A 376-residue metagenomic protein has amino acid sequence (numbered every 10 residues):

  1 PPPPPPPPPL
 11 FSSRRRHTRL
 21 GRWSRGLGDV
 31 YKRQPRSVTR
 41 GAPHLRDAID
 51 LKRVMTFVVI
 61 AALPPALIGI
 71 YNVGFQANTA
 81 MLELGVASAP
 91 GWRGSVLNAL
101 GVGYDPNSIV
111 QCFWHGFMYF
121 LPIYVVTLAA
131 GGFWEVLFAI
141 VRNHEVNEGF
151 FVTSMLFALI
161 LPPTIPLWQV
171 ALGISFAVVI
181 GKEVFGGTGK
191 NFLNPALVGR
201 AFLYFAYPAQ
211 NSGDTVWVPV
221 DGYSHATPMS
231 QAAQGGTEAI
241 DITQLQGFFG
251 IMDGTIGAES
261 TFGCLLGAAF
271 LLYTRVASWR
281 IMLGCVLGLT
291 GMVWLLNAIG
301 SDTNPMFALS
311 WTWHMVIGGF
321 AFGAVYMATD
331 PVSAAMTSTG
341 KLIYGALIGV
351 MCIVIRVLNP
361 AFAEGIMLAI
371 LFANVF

Functional and structural regions predicted by a protein language model:
P1-L27, Y31: Single conserved hydrophobic/aromatic residue that forms the stacking wall/gate of nucleotide- or nucleobase-binding
R14-R15, R25-F120, Y124: N-terminal signal-anchor module of multipass membrane proteins
P43-L45, G131-R142, V179-G189, L266-T274 (+1 more regions): C-terminal ends of transmembrane helices
A61-Y71, L128-E135, S175-V178, A201-A206 (+5 more regions): Hydrophobic core segments of alpha-helical transmembrane domains in multi-pass membrane transport and ion-translocation
G116-T127, I165-L172, M252-E259, A308-G319: Structural signature of hydrophobic alpha-helical transmembrane segments
E145-D214: Membrane-interface helix-loop-helix junctions at boundaries between adjacent transmembrane segments
G186-L265: Long hydrophobic alpha-helical segments that form multi-pass transmembrane helix bundles in integral membrane proteins
F192, A196, T312-G318, K341 (+1 more regions): Loop-to-transmembrane alpha-helix initiation sites
